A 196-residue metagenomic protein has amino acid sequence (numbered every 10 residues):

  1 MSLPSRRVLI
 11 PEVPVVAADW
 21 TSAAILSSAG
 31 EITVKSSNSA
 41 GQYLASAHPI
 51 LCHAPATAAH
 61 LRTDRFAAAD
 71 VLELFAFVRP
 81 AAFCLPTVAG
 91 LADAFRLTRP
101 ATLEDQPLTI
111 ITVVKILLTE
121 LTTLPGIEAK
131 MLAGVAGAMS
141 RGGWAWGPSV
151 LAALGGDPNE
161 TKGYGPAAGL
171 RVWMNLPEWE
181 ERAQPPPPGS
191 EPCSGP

Functional and structural regions predicted by a protein language model:
M1-P196: DEDD superfamily 3′-5′ metal-dependent exonuclease/proofreading module
